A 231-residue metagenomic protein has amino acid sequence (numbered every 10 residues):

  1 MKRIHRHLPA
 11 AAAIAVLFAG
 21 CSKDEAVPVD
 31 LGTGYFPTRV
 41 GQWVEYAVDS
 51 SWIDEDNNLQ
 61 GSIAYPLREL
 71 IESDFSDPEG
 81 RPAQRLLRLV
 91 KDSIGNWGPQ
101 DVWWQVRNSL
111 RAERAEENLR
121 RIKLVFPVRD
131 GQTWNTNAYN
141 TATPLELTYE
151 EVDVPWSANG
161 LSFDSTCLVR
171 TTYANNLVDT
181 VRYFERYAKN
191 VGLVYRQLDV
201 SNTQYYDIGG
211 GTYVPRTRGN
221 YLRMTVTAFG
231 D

Functional and structural regions predicted by a protein language model:
M1-A10: Bacterial N-terminal signal peptides that target proteins for export
A13-I14: Soluble catalytic regions of membrane-associated enzymes that act on cell-envelope and secretory-pathway components
L17-G20: C-terminal motif of bacterial Sec signal peptides marking the signal peptidase cleavage site
S22-D231: Conserved functional acidic sites
